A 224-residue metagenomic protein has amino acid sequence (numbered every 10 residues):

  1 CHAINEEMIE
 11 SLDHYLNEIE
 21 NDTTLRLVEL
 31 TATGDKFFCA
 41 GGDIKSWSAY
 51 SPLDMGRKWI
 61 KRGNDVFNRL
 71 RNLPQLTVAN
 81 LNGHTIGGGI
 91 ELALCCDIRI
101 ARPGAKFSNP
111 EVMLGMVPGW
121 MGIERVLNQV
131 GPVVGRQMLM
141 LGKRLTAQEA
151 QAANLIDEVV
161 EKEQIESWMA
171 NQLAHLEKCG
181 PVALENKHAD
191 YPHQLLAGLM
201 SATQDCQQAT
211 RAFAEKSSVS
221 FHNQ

Functional and structural regions predicted by a protein language model:
C1, D35-C39, T85-G87, P192-Q194 (+1 more regions): Short, active-site-adjacent cap segments at secondary-structure transitions
C1-T31, N68: Conserved CoA-thioester-binding segment of acyl-CoA-metabolizing enzymes
A32-V66, T85: Glycine- (often His-adjacent) and acidic-residue-rich active-site loop that binds/positions the CoA thioester
V66, L70-N72, N80, I86-L139 (+2 more regions): CoA-thioester-processing core
I98, Q137, L141-K143, E149 (+2 more regions): Well-ordered beta-strand positions
I100-A105, I156-T210, F221-Q224: C-terminal long alpha-helix characteristic of the crotonase
